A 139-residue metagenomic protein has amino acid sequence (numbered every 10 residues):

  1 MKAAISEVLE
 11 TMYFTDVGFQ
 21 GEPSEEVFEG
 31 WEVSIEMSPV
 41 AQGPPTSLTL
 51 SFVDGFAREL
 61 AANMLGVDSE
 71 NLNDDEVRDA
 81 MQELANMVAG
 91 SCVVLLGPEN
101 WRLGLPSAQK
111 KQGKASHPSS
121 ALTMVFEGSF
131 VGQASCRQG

Functional and structural regions predicted by a protein language model:
M1-G139: N-terminal auxiliary interaction/assembly segments of multi-subunit proteins
